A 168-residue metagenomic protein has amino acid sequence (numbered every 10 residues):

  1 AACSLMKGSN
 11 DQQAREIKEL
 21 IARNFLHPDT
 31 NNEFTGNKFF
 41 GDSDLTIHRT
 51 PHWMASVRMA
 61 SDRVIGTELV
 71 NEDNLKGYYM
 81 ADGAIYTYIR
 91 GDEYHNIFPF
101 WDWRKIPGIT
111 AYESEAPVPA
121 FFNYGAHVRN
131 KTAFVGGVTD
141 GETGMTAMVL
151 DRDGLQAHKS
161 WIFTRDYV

Functional and structural regions predicted by a protein language model:
A1-V168: Extended polysaccharide-engagement surfaces of secreted carbohydrate-active enzymes
